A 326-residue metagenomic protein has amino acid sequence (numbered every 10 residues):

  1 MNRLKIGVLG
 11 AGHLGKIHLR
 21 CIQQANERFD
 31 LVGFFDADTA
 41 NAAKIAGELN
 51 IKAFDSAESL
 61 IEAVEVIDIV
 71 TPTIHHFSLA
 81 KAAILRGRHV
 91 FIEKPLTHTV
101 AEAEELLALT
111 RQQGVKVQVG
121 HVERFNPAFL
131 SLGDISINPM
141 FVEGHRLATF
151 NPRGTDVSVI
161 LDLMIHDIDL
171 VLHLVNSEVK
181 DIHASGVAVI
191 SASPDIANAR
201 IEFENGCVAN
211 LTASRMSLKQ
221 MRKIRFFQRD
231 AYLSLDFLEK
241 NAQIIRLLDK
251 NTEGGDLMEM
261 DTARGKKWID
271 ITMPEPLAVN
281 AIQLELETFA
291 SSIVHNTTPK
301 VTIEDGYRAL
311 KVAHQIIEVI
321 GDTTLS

Functional and structural regions predicted by a protein language model:
M1-E48, V171: N-terminal Rossmann-like dinucleotide-binding module
H18, L49-L107: Beta-loop-alpha module in the N-terminal Rossmann-like domain of NAD(P)-dependent dehydrogenases, especially those
I51, R86-R88, Q113-K116, C207: A short helix->loop->beta-strand "cap" motif at the edges of active sites that frequently abuts
S59, V66-I69, T288-S326: C-terminal helix-rich "cap/oligomerization" subdomain common to oxidoreductases
T97-G154: A contiguous active-site-proximal alpha/beta segment in oxidoreductase catalytic domains
G120-P127, F150-V179, P194-D195, G306: Mid-domain beta-loop-alpha active-site segment that forms a flexible, acidic cofactor/metal-binding surface
V122, D230-K300, S326: C-terminal glycine/acidic-rich active-site capping loop/insertion
I168-Q243, P276-H295: Contiguous beta-strand/loop segments that form the cofactor/metal-binding neighborhood of enzyme cores
